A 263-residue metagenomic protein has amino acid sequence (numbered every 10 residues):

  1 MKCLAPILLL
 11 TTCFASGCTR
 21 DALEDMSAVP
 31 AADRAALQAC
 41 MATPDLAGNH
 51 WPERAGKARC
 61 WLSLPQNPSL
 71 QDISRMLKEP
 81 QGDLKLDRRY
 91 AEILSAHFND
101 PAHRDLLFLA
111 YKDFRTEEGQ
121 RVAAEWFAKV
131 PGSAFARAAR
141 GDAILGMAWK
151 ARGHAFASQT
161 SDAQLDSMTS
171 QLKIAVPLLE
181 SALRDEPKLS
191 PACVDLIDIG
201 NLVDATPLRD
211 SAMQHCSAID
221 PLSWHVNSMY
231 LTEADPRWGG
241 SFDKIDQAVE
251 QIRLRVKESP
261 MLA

Functional and structural regions predicted by a protein language model:
M1-L4: Positively charged n-region of N-terminal signal peptides that target proteins for export
P6-A15: Bacterial N-terminal signal peptides
T19-R20: Bacterial signal peptide processing site
M26-P52, W61-P65: Long, charge-dense tracts
M26-S27, A47, P80, A110-F114 (+1 more regions): A short, ordered amphipathic alpha-helix with a cationic face
P44, L77-P80, L84: Short, flexible helical or helix-coil boundary motifs
R54-N67, Q71-R75, D87-G132, A139-S259 (+1 more regions): Short coil/linker segments at helix-helix boundaries
